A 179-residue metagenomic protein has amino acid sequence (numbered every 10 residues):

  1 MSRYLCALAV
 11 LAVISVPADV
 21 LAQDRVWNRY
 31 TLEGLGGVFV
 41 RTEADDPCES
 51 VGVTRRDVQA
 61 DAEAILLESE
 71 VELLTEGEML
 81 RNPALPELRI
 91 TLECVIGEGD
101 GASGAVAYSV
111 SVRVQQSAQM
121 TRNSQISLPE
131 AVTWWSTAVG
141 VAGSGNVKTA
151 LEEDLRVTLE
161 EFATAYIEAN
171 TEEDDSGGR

Functional and structural regions predicted by a protein language model:
M1-L5: Positively charged n-region of N-terminal signal peptides that target proteins for export
C6-V16: Bacterial N-terminal signal peptides
A18-A60, E168-R179: A structural "domain/chain start" motif
Q23-Y30, T121-R179: C-terminal/domain-edge helix-coil "capping" segments
E33, R41-D45, L74, T91-V95 (+1 more regions): A structural detector for beta-sheet-dominated domains
V51-N82: N-terminal, post-signal-peptide region of Sec/Tat-exported proteins
S69, M79-T133, V141, G145: Surface-exposed short loop/turn segments
